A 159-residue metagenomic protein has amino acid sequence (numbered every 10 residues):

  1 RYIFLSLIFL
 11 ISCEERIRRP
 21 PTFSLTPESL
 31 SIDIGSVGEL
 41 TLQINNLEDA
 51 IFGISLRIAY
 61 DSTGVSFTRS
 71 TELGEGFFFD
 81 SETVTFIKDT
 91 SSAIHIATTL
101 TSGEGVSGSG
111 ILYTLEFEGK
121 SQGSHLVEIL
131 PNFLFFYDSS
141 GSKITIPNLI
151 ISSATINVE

Functional and structural regions predicted by a protein language model:
R1-I11: Sec-dependent bacterial lipoprotein signal peptides
C13-E159: Acidic, low-complexity intrinsically disordered segments
